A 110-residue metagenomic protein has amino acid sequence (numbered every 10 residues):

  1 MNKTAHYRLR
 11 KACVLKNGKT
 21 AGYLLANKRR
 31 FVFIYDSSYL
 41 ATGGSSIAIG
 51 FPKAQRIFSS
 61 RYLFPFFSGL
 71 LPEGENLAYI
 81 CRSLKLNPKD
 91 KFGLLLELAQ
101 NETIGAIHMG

Functional and structural regions predicted by a protein language model:
M1-G110: Phosphate/dinucleotide-binding and metal-coordinating scaffold of catalytic cores in nucleotide-dependent enzymes
